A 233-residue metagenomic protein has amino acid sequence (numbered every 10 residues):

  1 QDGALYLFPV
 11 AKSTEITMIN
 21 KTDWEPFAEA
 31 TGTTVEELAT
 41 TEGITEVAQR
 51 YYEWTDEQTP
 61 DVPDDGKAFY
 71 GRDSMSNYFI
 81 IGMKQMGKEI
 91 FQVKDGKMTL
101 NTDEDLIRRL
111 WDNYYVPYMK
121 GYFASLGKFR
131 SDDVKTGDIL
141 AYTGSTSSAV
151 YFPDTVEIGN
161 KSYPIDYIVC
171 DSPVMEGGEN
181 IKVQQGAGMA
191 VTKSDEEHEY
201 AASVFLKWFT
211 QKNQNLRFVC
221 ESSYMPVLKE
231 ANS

Functional and structural regions predicted by a protein language model:
Q1-W24, I168-K182: A structural signal for short loop-to-beta-strand junctions that line the ligand-binding cleft of periplasmic/secreted
D2-T17, E42-T99, I139: Extracytoplasmic/periplasmic solute-binding protein
T33-E37, V62-D64, F69, K88-R109 (+2 more regions): Short, solvent-exposed loop/beta-turn-alpha elements that line the ligand-binding surface or hinge of extracytoplasmic
A39-G43, F123-T136: Short helix-initiation/N-cap motifs at beta->coil->alpha
T45-Y52, V93-G127, S172: Glycine-centered hinge/linker elements that transmit conformational signals in sensory and ligand-binding systems
R108, K120, I158-N232: Extracytoplasmic/periplasmic substrate-recognition and gating elements
L140-S145: Paired acidic/hydrophobic, glycine-rich loop segments that form the ligand-binding mouth/hinge of periplasmic-binding
T146-Y163: A ligand-binding cleft/hinge motif common to bilobed small-molecule-binding domains
